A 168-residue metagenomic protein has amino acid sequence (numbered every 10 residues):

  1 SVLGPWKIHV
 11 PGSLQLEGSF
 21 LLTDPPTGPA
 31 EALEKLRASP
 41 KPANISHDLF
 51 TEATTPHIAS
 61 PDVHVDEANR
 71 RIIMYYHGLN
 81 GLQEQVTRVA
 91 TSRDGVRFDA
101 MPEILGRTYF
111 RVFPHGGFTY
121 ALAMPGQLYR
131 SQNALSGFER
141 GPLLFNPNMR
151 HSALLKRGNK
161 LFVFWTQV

Functional and structural regions predicted by a protein language model:
S1-S60, H64-V168: Beta-rich carbohydrate-recognition and catalytic domains
